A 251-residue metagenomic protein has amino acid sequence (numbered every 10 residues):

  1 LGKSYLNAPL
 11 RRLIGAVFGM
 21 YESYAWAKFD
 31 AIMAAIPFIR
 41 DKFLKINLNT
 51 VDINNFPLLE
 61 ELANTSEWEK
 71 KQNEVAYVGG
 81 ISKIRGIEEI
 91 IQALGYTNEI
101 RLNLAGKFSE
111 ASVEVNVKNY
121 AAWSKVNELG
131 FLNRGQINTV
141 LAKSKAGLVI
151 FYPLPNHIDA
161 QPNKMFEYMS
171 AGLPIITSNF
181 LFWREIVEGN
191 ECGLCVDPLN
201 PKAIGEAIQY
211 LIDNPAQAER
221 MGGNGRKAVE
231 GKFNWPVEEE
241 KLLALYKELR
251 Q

Functional and structural regions predicted by a protein language model:
L1-P9: A short, histidine- and acid-enriched strand-loop-helix "catalytic/donor-clamping" loop that lines the nucleotide-sugar
R12-A31: Membrane-proximal helix-turn-helix segments that form the acceptor-binding/catalytic region of lipid-linked
F38, F56: Carbohydrate-associated surface elements
P57, E67-A105: Conserved donor-binding/catalytic core segment of Leloir-type glycosyltransferases
R85, G135-V140, K145-M169, T177-E185: Nucleotide-sugar-dependent
N103-G106, E114-L141: Nucleotide-activated donor-binding/catalytic signature segment of Leloir-type glycosyltransferases, i.e., the conserved
G189-N190, L194-P201, Y210-A216: Conserved acidic donor-binding segment of nucleotide-sugar-dependent glycosyltransferases
A203-E206, Y210, Q217-K232, K241-A244 (+1 more regions): A short, well-ordered alpha-helix in the C-terminal region of glycosyltransferases
